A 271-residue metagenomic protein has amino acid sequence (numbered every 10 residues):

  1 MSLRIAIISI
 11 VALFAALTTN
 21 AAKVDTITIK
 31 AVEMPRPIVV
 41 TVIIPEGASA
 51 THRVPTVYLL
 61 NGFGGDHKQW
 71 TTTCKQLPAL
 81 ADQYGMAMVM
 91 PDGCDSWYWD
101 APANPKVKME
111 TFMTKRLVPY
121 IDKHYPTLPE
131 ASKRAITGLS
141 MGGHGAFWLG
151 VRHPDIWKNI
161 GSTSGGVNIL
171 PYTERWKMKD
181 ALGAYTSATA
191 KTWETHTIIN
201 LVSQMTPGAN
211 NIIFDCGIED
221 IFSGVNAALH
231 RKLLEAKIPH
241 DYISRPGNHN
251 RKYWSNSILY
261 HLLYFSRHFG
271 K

Functional and structural regions predicted by a protein language model:
M1-S2: N-terminal secretory signal peptides that target proteins for export/translocation
I5-A6, T26: Generic early N-terminus positional signal peaking at residue ~5-7
A6-A16: Bacterial N-terminal signal peptides
A21-K271: Non-catalytic cap/lid and distal C-terminal segments of serine-dependent acyl enzymes
